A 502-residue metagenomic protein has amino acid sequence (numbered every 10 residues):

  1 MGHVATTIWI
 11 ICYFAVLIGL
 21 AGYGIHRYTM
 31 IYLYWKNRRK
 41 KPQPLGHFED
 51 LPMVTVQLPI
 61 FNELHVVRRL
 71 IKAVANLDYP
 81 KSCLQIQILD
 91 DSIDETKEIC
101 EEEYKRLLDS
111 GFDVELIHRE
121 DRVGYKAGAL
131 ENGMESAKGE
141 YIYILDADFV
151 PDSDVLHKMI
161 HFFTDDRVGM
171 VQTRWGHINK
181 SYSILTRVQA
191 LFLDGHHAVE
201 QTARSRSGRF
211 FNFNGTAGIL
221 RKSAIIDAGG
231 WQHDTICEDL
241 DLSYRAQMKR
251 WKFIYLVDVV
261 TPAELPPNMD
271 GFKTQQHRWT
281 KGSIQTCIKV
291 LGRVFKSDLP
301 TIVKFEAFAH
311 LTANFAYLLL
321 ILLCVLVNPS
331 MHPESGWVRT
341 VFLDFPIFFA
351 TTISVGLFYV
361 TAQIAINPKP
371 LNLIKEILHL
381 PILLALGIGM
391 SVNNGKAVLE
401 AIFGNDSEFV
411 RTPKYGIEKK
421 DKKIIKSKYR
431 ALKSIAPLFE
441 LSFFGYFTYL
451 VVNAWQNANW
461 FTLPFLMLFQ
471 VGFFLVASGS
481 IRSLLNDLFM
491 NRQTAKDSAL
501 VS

Functional and structural regions predicted by a protein language model:
T29-C83: N-terminal signal-anchor transmembrane helix
Y34-K36, L45-F48, A313-E408, K414 (+1 more regions): Membrane-embedded multi-pass helical conduit in multi-pass membrane proteins, especially envelope-biosynthetic
P52-Q57, Q85-Q87, I226, D241: Cell-envelope/extracellular polymer assembly enzymes that use nucleotide-activated donors
V66, K296-L319, I417-T448: Loop-to-transmembrane boundary segments
K72-H118, R122: Acidic donor-binding segment of Leloir-type glycosyltransferases
Y104-Y141, S153-I236, Q247-M248, M269-F308 (+1 more regions): Long helical/loop segments within the catalytic core of UDP-sugar-dependent glycosyltransferases, especially the large
D234, S243-P262: Catalytic donor-sugar/metal-binding loop of nucleotide-sugar-dependent glycosyltransferases
